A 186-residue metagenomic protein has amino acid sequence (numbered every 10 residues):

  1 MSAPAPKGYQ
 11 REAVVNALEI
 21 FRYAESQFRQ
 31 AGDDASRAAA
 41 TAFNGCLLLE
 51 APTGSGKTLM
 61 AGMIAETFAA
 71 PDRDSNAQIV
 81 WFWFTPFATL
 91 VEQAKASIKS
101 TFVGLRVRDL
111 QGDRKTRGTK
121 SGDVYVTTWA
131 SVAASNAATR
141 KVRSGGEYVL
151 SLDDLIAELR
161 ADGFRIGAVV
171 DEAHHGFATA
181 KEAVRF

Functional and structural regions predicted by a protein language model:
M1-F186: RecA-like P-loop NTPase motor core of helicase/translocase proteins
